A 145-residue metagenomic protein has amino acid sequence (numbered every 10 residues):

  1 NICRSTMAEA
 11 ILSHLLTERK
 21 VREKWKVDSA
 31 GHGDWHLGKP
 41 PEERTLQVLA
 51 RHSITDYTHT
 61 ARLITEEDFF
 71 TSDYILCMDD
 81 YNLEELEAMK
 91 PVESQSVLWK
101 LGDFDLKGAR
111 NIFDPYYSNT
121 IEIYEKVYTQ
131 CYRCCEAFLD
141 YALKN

Functional and structural regions predicted by a protein language model:
N1-T71, Y141-N145: Conserved active-site segments centered on acidic
S5, M78-D79: Replace "coordinates the UDP/GDP/TDP-sugar" with "coordinates nucleotide-activated sugar donors
Y74, D80-N145: Phosphate-binding/catalytic loops
